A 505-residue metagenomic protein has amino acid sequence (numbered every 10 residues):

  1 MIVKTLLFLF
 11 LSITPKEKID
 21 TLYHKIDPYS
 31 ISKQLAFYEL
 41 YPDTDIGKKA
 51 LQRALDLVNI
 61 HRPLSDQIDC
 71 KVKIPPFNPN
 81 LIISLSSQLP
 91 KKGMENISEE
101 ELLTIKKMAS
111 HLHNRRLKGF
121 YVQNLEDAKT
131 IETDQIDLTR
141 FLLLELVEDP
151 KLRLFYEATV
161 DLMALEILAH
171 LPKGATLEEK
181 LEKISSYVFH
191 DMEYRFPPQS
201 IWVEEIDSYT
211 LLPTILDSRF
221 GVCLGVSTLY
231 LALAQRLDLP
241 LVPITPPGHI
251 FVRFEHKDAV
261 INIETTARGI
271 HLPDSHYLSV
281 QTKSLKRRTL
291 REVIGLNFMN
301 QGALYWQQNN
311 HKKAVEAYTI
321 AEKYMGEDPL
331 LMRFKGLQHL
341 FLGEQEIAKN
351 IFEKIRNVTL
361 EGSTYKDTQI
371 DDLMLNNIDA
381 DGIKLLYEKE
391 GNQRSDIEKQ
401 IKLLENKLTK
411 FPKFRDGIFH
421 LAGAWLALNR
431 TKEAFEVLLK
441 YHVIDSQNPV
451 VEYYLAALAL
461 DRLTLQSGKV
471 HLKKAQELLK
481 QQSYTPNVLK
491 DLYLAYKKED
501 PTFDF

Functional and structural regions predicted by a protein language model:
M1-F8: Sec-dependent signal peptide recognition, specifically the positively charged N-region followed immediately by
I13-F505: A structural boundary/capping signal
